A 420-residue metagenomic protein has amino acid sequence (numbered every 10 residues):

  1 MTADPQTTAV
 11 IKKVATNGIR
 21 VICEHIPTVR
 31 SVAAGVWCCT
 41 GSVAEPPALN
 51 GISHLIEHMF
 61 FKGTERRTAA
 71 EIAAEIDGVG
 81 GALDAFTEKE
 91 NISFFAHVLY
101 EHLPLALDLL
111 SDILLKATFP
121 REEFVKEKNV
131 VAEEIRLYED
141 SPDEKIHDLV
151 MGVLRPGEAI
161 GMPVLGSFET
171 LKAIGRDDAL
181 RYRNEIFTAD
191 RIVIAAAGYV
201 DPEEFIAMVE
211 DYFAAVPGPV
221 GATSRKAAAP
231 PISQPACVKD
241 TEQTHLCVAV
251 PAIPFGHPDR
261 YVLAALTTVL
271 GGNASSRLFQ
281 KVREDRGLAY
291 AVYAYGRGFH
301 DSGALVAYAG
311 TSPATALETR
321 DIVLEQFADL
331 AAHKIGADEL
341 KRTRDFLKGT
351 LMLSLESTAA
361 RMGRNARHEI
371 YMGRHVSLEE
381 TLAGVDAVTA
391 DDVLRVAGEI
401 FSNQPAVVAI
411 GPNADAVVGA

Functional and structural regions predicted by a protein language model:
M1-S31: N- or domain-start disorder-to-order transition segments that initiate the globular core
A9, V14, H25, A69-S224 (+3 more regions): Charge-rich, well-structured scaffold segments of protease-associated domains
I26, G35-W37, G221-R277: His/Glu-based metal-binding/catalytic segments typifying zinc-dependent metallopeptidases
A33-H97, V269-L288, F299: M16/MPP (pitrilysin/insulinase) zinc-metallopeptidase core fold and M16-derived inactive scaffolds
A34, I192, Q243-L246, G303-L305: Small-molecule pocket liners
E45, L49, L103, L107 (+5 more regions): Short, charged, low-complexity patches
H54, H58, H147, H245: Histidine-centered active-site/metal-ligand motif
